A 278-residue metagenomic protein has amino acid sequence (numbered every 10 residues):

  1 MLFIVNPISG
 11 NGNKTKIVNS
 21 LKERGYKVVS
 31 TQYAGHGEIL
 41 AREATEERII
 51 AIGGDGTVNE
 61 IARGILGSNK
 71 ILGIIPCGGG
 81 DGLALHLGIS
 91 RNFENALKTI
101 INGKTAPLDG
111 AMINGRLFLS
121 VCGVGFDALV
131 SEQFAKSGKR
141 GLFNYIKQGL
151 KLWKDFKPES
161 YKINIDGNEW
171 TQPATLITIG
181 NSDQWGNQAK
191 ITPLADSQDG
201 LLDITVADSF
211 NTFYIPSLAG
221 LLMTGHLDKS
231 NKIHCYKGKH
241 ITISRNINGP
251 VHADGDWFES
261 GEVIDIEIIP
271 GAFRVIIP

Functional and structural regions predicted by a protein language model:
M1-I49, N59, N95: ATP/NTP phosphate-donor binding region
L2, T15, R24, T31 (+3 more regions): Catalytic core of DAGKc-family lipid kinases
P7, I52-G54, C77-G79, N181: Glycine-rich beta-strand-to-loop/alpha-helix junction loops that act as flexible
T57-S68: Short Gly/Thr/Asp-enriched flexible loops that form oxyanion-binding sites at enzyme active sites
G123, D127, T178-I191, W257: Glycine-rich phosphate/pyrophosphate-binding beta-alpha loops
E159, P173-T175, G186-A195: Anionic-ligand binding region
I165, T171, D196, V206-P278: ATP/nucleoside-binding phosphotransfer catalytic cores, i.e., glycine-rich phosphate-binding loops
